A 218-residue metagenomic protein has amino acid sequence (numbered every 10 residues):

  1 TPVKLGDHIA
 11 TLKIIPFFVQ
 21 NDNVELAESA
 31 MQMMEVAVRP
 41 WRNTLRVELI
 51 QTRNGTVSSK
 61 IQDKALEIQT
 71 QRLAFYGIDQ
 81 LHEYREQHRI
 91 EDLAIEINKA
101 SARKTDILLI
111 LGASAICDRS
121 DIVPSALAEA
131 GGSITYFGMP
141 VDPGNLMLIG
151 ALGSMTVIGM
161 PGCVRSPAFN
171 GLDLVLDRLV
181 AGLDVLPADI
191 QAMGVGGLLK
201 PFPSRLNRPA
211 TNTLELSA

Functional and structural regions predicted by a protein language model:
T1-R42: Extended, charged alpha/beta regions that create polyanion-binding interfaces
V3-I9, L66, T70, D173: Hydrophobic, well-ordered secondary-structure segments
L5-G6, N43-V47, K104-D106, G153-M155: Short coil/turn connectors at secondary-structure junctions
I9, I14-F18, T52-V57, V164-S166: Short acidic/polar capping segments at secondary-structure boundaries
N21-V24, K60-Q62, S120-I122, N170-G171: Short acidic, glycine/serine/threonine-rich loops at helix termini
M33-H88: Glycine-rich phosphate/diphosphate-binding loop of Rossmann-like nucleotide-binding domains
N54, L81-T211, E215-S217: Short glycine/threonine-rich loop/turn motifs
